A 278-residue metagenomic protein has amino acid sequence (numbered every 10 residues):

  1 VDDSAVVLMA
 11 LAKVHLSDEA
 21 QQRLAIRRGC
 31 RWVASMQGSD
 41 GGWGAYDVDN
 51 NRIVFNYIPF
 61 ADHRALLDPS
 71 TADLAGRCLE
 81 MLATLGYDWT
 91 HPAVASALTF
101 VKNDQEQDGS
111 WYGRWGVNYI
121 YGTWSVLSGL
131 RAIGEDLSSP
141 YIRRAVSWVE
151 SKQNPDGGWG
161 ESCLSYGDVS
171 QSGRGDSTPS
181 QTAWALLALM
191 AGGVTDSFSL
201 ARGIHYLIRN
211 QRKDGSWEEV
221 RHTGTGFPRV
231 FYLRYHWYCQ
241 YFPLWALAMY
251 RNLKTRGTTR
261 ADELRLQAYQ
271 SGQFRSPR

Functional and structural regions predicted by a protein language model:
V1-R278: Preference for long, amphipathic alpha-helical scaffolds in soluble/luminal domains and all-alpha bundles
